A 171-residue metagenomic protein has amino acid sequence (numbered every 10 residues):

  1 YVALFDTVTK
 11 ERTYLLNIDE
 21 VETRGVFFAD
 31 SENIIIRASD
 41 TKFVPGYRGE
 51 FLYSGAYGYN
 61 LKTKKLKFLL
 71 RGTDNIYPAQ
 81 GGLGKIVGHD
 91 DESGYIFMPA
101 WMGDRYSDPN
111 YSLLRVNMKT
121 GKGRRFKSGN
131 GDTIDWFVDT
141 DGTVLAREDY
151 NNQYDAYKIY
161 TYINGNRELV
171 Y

Functional and structural regions predicted by a protein language model:
Y1-Y171: Beta-propeller folds
